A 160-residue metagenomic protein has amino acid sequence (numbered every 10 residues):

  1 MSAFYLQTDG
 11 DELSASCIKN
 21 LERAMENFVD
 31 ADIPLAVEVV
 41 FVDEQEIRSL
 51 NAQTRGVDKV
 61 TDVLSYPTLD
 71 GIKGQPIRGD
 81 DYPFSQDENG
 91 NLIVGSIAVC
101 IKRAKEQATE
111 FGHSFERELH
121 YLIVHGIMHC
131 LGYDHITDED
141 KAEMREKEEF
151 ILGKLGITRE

Functional and structural regions predicted by a protein language model:
M1-H120, C130-E160: An acidic/histidine-cluster motif and surrounding catalytic segment that typifies divalent-metal-assisted enzyme active
